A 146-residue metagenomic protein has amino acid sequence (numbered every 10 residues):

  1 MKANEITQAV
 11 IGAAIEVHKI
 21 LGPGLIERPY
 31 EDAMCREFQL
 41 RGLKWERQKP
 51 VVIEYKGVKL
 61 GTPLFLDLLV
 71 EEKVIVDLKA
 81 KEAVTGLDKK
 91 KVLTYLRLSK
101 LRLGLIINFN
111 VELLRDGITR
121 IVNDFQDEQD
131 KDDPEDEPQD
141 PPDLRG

Functional and structural regions predicted by a protein language model:
M1-I20: Interdomain/boundary linker segments immediately adjacent to catalytic/signaling cores
M1-K2, D124-G146: Intrinsic disorder/low-complexity segments
G22, L66-V84, Y95: Conserved catalytic cores of phosphodiester-cleaving nucleases, focusing on short active-site segments
P23-Y30: Hot-dog-fold acyl-thioester-processing enzymes
Q39-K56: A short acidic/basic microdomain associated with nuclease active sites
Y55-K59, R115: Acidic pyrophosphate-coordinating catalytic loop
K79-Q129: Nucleic-acid nuclease catalytic cores
